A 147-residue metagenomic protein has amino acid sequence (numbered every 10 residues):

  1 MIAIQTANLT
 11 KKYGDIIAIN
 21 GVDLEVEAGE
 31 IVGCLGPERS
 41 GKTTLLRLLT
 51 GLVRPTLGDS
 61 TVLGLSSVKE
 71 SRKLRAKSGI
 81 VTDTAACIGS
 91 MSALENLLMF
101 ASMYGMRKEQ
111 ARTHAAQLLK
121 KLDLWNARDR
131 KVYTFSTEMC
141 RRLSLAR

Functional and structural regions predicted by a protein language model:
V32-C34, L46: Short hydrophobic beta-strand immediately N-terminal to the Walker A/P-loop
P37-G41: Walker A (P-loop) phosphate-binding loop of ABC-type ATPase nucleotide-binding domains
T50: Helix-to-loop junction immediately C-terminal to a conserved catalytic motif
G58-K69, K73-L74, S78: Conserved ABC transporter NBD signature motif
L98, S102, E109-A127: Conserved ABC ATPase "signature" region
L145: Hydrophobic anchor residue at the start of the ABC signature
